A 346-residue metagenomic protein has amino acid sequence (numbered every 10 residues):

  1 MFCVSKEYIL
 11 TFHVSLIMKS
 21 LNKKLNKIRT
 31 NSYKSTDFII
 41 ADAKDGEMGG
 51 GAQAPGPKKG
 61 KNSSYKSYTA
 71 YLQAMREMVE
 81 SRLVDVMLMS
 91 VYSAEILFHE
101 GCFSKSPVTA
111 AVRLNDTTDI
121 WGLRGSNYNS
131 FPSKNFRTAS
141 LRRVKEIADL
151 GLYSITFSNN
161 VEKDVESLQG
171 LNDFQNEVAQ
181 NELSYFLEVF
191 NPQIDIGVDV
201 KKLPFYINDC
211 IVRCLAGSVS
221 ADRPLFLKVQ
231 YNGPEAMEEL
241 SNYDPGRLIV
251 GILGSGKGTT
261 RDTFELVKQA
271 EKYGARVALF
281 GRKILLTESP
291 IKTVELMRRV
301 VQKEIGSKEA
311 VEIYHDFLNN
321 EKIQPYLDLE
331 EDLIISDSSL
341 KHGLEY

Functional and structural regions predicted by a protein language model:
I17-N159, S307, H315-I323, H342-Y346: Alpha/beta catalytic barrel-like cores
K44-G46, S90-E95, L114-T118, F157-N159 (+4 more regions): Active-site-proximal loop/turn and secondary-structure-junction residues that shape catalytic pockets, frequently
K66-R82, G101-K105, N129-L150, N159-S184 (+2 more regions): Alpha/beta enzyme core
M87, Y153, L227, A278-L279: Hydrophobic residues within beta-strands of alpha/beta enzymes
S255-K257, Y273-P290: Glycine-rich phosphate-binding active-site loops on the catalytic face of alpha/beta enzymes
E271, L286-P325: C-terminal helical cap(s) of enzyme catalytic domains, especially alpha/beta-barrels
